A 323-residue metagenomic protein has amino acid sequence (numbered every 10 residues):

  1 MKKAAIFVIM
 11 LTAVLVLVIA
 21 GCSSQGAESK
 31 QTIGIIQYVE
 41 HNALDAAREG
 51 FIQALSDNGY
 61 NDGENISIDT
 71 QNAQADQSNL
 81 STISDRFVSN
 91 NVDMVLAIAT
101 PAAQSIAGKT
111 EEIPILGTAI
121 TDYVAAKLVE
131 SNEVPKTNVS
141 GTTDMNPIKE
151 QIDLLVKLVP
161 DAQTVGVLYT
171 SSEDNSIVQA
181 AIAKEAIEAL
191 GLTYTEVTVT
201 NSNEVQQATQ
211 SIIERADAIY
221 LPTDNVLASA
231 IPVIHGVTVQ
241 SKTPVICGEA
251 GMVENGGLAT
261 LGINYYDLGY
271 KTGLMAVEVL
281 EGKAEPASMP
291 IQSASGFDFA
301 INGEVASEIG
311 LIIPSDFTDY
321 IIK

Functional and structural regions predicted by a protein language model:
M1-T32, D57, N61: Short, low-complexity disordered leader/linker segments with a strong preference for bacterial N-terminal type II
I33, F51, S140-I187, M289-V305: An alpha-beta-alpha
I33-I52, N58, D69-S78, S172-S176 (+2 more regions): Extracytoplasmic "Venus flytrap"
S67-S89, T198-I212: Structural motif
A73-E130, L221-G248: Beta-alpha junction/loop-to-helix N-cap segments that form part of ligand/metal-binding clefts
Y123-T164, I263-A284: Hydrophobic alpha-helical segments within soluble ligand-binding/sensing domains
L168, D174-E249: Pocket-lining segment of extracytoplasmic ligand-binding domains
E278-K323: Hinge/cleft segment of the Venus flytrap/periplasmic-binding protein
